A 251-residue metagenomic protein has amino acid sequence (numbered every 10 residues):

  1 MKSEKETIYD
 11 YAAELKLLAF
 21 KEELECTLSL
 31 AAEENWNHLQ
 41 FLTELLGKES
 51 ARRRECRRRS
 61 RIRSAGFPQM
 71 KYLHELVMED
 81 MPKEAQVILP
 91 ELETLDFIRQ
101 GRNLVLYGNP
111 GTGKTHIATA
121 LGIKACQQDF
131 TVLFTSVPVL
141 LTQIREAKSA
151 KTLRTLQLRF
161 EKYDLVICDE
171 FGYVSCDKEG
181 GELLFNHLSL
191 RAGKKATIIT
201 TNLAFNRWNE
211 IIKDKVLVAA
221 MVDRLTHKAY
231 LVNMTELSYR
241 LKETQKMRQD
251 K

Functional and structural regions predicted by a protein language model:
Y9, A13, L18-P68: Interdomain "pre-motor" coupling segment immediately N-terminal to P-loop NTPase/helicase cores
D10, C26-L30, E75, L104 (+1 more regions): Short hinge/gating elements
L24, T131, T135, V139-K162 (+1 more regions): Replace "adjacent to P-loop NTPase cores in ATP/GTP-dependent enzymes" with "adjacent to NTP-binding cores
R57, Q86-K162, I211: Conserved P-loop
K71-L95: N-terminal pre-Walker A segment at the start of P-loop NTPase domains
L165: Short, Asp-centered acidic motifs that coordinate Mg2+ and/or phosphate in catalytic or ligand-binding sites
